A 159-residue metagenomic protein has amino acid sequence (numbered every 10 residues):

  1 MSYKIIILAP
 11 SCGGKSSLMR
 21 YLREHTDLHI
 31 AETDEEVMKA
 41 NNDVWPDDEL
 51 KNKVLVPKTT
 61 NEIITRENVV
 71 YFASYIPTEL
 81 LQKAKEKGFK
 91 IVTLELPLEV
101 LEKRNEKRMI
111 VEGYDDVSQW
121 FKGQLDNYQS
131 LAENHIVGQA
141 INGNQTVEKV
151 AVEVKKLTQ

Functional and structural regions predicted by a protein language model:
S2-I5, E67: Pre-Walker A (Motif I) flank of P-loop NTPase domains
L8-A9: The Walker A (P-loop) glycine that initiates the GxxxxGKT/S ATP-binding motif of P-loop NTPases
C12-G13: ATP-binding Walker
S16: Walker A/P-loop
M19-T65: Conserved substrate/cofactor phosphate-moiety recognition/catalytic segment in nucleotide-dependent phosphotransferases
T65-Y71: Loop/turn-to-beta-strand initiation segments
E86-E106: Conserved phosphate-donor/acceptor-positioning beta-strand/loop module used by diverse small-molecule
V111-E153: Small-molecule kinase domains that catalyze NTP-dependent phosphoryl transfer to phosphate-bearing small molecules
